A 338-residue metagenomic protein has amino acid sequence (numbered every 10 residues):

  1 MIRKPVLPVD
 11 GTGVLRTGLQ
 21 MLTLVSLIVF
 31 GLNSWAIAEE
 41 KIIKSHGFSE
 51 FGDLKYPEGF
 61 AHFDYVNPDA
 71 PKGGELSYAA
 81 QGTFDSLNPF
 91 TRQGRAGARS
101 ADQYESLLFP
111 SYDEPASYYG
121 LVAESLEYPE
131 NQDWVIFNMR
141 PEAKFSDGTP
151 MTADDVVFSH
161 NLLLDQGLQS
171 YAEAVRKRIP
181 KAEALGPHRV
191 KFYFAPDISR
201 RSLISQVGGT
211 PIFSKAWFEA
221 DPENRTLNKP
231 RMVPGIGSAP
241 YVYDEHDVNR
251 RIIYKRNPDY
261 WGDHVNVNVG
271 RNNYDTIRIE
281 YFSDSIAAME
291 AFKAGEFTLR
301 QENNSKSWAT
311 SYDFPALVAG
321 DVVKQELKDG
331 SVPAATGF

Functional and structural regions predicted by a protein language model:
M1-T17: N-terminal secretory signal peptides that target proteins for export/translocation
G18-G31: Bacterial N-terminal signal peptides
L32-A38: Sec/Tat signal peptide C-region and signal peptidase I cleavage site
E39-N131, N138, N161, P234-P240: N-terminal lobe/hinge region of extracytoplasmic solute-binding protein
V66, T91-R99, S125-Q169, L185 (+4 more regions): Aromatic- and charge-enriched surface segment that lines or borders ligand/interaction sites
T83, A101-A116, V207-R278, S283-A287: Gly/Pro-rich hinge or "lid" segments in bacterial periplasmic/extracellular proteins
N138, E173-A220, P240-D247: Surface-exposed binding/hinge segments that line and control ligand-binding clefts or catalytic entry sites
K181, D244-K255, E280-F338: Extracellular/periplasmic solute-recognition and catalytic clefts
